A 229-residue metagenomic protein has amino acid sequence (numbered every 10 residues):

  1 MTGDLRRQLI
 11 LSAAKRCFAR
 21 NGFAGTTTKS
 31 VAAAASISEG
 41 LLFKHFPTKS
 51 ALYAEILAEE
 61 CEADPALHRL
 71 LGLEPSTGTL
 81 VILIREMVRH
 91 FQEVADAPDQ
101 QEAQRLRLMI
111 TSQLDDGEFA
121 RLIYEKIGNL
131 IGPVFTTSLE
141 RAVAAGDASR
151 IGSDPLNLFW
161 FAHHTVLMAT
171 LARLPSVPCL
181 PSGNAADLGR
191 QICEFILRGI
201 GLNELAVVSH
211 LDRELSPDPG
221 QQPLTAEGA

Functional and structural regions predicted by a protein language model:
L9, C17-E59: Helix-turn-helix
F46, M109-G117: Short helix-capping/turn signature of helix-turn-helix
K49, I56, E60, I84-M87 (+4 more regions): Hydrophobic/aromatic residues within well-ordered alpha-helical segments
E55, H68-L106, G152-A162, G189: Hydrophobic alpha-helical connector segments
I56, L67, I200-L205: Alpha-helical bundle regulatory/interaction domains
Q100-E102, L106, A120-N129, V143-F195 (+2 more regions): Hydrophobic/aromatic-rich alpha-helical bundle segments in the mid-to-C-terminal region
